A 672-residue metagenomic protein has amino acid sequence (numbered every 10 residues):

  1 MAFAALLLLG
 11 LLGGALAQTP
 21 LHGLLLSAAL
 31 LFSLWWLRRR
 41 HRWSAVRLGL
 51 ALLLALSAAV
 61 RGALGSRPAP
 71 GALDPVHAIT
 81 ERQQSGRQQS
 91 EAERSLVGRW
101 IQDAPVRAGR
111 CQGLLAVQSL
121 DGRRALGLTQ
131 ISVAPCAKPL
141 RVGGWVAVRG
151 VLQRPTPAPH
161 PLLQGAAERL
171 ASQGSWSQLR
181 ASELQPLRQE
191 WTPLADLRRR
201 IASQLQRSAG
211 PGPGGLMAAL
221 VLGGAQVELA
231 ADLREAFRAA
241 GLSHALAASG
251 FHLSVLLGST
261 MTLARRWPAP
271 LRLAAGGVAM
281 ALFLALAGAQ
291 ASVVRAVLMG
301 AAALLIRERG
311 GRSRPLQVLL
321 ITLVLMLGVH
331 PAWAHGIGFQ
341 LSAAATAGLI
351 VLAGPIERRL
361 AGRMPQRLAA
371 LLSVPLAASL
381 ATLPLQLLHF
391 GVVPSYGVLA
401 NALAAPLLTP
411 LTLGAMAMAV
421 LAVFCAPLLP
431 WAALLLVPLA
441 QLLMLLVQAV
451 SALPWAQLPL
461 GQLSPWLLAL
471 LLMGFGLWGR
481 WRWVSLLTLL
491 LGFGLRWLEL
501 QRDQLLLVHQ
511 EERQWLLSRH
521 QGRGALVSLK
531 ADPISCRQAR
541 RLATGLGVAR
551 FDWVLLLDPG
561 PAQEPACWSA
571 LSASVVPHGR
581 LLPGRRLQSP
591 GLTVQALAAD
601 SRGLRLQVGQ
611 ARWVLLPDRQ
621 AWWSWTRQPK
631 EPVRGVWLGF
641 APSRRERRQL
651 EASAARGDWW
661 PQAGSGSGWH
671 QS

Functional and structural regions predicted by a protein language model:
M1-E81, S85, E168, S172 (+8 more regions): N-terminal leader/targeting segments
A2, L6, R40-G49, L179 (+3 more regions): Hydrophobic alpha-helical transmembrane segments in multi-pass membrane proteins
L21-L30, L341-S342, N401-P406: Alpha-helical transmembrane segments of polytopic membrane proteins
G49-H244, R537-R541, W553, P559 (+3 more regions): Membrane-interface helix/helix-cap signal primarily in integral membrane proteins
G98, G150, L220, S249 (+8 more regions): Divalent metal-coordination and catalytic microenvironments
G122, P135-R154, L162, R169 (+5 more regions): Non-globular, low-confidence helical/coil segments that flank catalytic cores
G348-W455: Alpha-helical transmembrane segments of multi-pass integral membrane proteins
